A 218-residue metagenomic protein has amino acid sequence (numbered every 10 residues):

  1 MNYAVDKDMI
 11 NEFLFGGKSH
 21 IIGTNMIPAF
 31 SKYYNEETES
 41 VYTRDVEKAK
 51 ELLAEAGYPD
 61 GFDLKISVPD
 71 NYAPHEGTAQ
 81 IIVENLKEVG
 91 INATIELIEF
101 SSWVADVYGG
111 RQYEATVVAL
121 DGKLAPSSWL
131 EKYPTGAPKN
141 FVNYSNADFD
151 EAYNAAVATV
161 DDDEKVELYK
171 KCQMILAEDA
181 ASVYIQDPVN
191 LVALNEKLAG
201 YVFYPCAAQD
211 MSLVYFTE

Functional and structural regions predicted by a protein language model:
N2-S31, G77, I175-Y184: Periplasmic-binding protein-like
Y3, D8, E12, E47-E55 (+6 more regions): Solvent-exposed, polar/charged alpha-helical surfaces in well-ordered, non-transmembrane soluble domains, broadly
N11, T94-W103, S128-E196, E218: Extracytoplasmic/peripheral linker and loop segments enriched in polar/acidic and small residues with frequent Thr/Pro
F15, K87, I91, Y108 (+5 more regions): Hydrophobic alpha-helix feature that most strongly marks membrane-spanning transmembrane helices and their immediate
H20, S31, A54-G122, G136 (+1 more regions): Ligand/substrate-recognition segments at binding pockets and active sites
H20-N25, K48-A49, S102, L191 (+1 more regions): Extracytoplasmic/secretory soluble proteins
I21-E55, A73-H75: Structural transition elements
V192-E218: Long beta-strand-rich cores associated with HINT superfamily self-processing modules
